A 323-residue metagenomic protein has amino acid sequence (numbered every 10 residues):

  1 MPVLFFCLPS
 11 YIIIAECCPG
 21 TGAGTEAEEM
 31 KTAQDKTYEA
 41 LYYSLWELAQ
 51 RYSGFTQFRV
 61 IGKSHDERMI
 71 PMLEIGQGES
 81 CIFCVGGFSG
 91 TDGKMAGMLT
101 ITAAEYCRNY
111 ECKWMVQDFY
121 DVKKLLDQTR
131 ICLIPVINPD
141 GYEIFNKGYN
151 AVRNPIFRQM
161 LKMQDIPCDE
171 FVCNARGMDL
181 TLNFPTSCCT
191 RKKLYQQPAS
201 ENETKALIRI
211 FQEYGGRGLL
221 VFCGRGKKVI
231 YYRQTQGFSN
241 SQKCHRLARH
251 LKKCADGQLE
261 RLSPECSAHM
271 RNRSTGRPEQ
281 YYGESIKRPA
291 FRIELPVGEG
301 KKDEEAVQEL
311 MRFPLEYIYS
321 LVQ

Functional and structural regions predicted by a protein language model:
M1, I14-C18, G24-L48, Y52 (+3 more regions): C-terminal accessory segments enriched in acidic
F5-F6, Y11: Aromatic (phenylalanine/tyrosine) cluster motif
L8, C18-P19: Secreted/luminal cysteine- and crosslink-motif detector
R59-H65: N-terminal cap/lid segment of alpha/beta-hydrolase-fold proteins
P71-E79: Short beta-strand-to-loop junctions in surface cap/lid or active-site-entrance loops
E79, D92-A96, I101-G237, R292: Active-site/substrate-binding loop(s) of hydrolase catalytic cores
C81-G86: Short beta-strand element of the alpha/beta-hydrolase
